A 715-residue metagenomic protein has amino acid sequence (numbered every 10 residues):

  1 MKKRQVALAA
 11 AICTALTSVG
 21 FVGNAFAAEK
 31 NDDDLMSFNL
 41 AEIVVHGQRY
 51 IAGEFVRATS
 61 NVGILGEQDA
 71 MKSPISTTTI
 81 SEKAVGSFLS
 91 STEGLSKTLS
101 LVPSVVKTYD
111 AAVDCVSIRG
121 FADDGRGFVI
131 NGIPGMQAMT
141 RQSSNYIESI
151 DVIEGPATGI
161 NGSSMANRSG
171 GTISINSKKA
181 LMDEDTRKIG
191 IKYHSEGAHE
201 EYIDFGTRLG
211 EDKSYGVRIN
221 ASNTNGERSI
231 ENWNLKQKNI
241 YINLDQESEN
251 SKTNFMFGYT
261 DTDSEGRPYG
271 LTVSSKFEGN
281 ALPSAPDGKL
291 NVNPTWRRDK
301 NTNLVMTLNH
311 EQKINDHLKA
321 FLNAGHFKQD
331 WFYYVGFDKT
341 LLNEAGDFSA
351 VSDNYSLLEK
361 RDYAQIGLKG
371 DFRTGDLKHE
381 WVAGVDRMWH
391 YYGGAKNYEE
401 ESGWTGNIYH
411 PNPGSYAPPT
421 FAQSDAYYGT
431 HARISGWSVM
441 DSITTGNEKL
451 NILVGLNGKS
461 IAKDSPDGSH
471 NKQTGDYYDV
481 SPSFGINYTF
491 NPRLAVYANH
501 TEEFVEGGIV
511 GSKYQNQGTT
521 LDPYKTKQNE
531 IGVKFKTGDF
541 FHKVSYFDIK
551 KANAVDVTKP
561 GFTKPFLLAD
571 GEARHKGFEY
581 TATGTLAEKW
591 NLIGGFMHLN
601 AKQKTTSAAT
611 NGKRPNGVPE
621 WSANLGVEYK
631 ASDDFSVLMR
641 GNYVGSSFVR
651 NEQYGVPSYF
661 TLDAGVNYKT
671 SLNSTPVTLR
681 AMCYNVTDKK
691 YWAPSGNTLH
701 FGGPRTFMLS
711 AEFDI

Functional and structural regions predicted by a protein language model:
M36-E184, I531: Acidic, small-polar-rich N-terminal luminal/periplasmic segments of exported/outer-membrane proteins
Y146-E148, I160-I240, S248-K252, L304 (+1 more regions): Outer-membrane beta-barrel translocator/receptor signature
T224-R228, Y241-E247, K252-K313, K328-E359 (+3 more regions): Acidic/polar loop-and-plug regions of large Gram-negative outer-membrane beta-barrel proteins
D263-S275, W389-G394, N487-E530, F541-D570 (+3 more regions): Surface-exposed extracellular loop regions of Gram-negative outer-membrane beta-barrel proteins, predominantly
E311-K313, K319-G325, W331-Y333, P523-K604 (+1 more regions): Membrane-embedded beta-barrel scaffold of Gram-negative outer-membrane proteins
E359-R361, K378-H390, A426-K551, H575 (+3 more regions): Structural signature of Gram-negative outer-membrane beta-barrels, strongest in the C-terminal barrel of TonB-dependent
N447-K449, L568-N651, T687, S710-E712: Gram-negative outer-membrane beta-barrel transporters
L592, S646-F648, Y668-I715: C-terminal beta-signal and adjacent terminal beta-strands/loops of Gram-negative outer-membrane beta-barrel proteins
